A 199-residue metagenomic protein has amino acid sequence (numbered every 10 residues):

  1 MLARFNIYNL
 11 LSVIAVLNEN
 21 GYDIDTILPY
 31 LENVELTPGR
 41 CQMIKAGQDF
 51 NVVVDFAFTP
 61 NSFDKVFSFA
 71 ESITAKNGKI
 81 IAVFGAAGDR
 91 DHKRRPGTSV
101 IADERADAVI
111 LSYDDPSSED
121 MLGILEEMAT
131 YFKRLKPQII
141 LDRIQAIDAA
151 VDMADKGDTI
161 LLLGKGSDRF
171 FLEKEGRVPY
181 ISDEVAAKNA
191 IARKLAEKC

Functional and structural regions predicted by a protein language model:
A3, S12-C199: ATP-dependent carboxylate-amine ligase
